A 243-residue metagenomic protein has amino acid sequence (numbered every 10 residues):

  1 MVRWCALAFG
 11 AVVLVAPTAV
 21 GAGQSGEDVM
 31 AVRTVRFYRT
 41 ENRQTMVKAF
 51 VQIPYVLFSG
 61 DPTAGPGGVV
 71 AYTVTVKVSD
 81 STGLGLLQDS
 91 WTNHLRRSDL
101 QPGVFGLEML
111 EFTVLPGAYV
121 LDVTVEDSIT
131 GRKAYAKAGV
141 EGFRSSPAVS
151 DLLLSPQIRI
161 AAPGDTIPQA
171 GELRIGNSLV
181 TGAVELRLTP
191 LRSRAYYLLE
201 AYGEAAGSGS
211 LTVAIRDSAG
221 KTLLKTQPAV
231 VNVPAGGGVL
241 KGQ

Functional and structural regions predicted by a protein language model:
M1-V2: N-terminal secretory signal peptides that target proteins for export/translocation
C5-A16: Bacterial N-terminal signal peptides
G21-Q243: Intrinsically disordered, low-complexity terminal regions enriched in Ser/Thr/Pro/Gly and charged residues
